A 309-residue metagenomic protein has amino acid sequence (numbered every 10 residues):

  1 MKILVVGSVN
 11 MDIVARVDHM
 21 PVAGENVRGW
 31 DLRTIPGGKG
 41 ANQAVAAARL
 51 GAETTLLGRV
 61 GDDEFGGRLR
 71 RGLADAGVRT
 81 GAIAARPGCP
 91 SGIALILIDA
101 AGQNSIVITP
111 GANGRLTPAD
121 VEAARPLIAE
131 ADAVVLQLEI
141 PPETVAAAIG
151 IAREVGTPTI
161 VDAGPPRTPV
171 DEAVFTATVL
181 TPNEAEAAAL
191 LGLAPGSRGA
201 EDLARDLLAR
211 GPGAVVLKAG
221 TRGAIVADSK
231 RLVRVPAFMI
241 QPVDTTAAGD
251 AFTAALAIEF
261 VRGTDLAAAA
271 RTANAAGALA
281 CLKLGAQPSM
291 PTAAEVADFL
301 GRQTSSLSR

Functional and structural regions predicted by a protein language model:
M1-R59, E64-D75, P242-V243, R309: Glycine-rich phosphate/adenosyl-contacting loop at the front of the ribokinase-like
I3-L4, R167-T168, E172-A173, R198-R309: Conserved phosphate-binding/catalytic region of the ribokinase-like
V45-E53, I98, E259-G263: Alpha-helix C-terminal capping segments
R59, A82-R86, I96-A133, L138: Conserved phosphate-binding/catalytic loop of the ribokinase/pfkB sugar-kinase fold
G72-G88: A glycine-rich helix N-cap at a beta->alpha junction
R125-A129, V174-F175, A209: A short, aliphatic-rich alpha-helical micro-motif
A133-D202, R222-G223: Conserved beta-alpha-beta core of the PfkB/ribokinase-like small-molecule kinase fold
